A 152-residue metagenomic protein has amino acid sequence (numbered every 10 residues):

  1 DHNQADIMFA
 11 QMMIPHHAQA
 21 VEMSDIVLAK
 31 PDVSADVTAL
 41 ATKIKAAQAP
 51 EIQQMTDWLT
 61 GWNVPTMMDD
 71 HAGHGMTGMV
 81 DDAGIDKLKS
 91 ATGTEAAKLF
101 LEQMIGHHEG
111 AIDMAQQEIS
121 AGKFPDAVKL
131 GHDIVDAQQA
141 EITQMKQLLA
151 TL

Functional and structural regions predicted by a protein language model:
D1-L152: All-alpha RGS (Regulator of G-protein Signaling) helical domain and cognate RGS-like helical scaffolds
